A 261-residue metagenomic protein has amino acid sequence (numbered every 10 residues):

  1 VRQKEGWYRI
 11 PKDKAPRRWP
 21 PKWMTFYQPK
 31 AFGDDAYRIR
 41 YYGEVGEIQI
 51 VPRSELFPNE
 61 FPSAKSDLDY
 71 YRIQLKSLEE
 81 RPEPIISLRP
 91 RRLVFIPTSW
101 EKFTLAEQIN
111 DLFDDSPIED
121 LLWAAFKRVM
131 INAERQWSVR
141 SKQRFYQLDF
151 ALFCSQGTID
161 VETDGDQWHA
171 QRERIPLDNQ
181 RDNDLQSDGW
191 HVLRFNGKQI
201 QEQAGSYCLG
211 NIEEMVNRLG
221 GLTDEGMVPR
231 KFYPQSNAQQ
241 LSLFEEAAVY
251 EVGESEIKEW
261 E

Functional and structural regions predicted by a protein language model:
V1-L112, S116, D120-E134, K142-R144 (+2 more regions): Structured alpha/beta reader/binder surfaces that contact nucleic acids or chromatin modification marks
G33, P82, H169-A170, Q201-E202: Eukaryotic short linear interaction motifs
S54, I86, V161, Q171-R172 (+1 more regions): Generic domain-boundary/flexible-linker signal
E60-K65, K76-I85, T158-Q167, M215-D224: Short, Lys/Arg-enriched charge-dense amphipathic segments
F61, P90, A133, Q167 (+3 more regions): Hydrophobic alpha-helical segments
N110-S187, H191-I200: Surface segments flanking catalytic/ligand-binding clefts of nucleic-acid enzymes
S155-Q156, E173-E261: Basic, glycine-rich
